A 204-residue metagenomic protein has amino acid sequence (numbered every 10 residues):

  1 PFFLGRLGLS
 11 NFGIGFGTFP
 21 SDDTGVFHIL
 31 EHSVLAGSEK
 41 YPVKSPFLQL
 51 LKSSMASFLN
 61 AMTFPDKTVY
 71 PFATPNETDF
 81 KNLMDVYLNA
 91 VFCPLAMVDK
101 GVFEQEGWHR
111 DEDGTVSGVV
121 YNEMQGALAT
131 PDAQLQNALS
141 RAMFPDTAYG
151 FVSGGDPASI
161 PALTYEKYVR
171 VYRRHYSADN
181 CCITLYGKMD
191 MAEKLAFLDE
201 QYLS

Functional and structural regions predicted by a protein language model:
P1-L48, P71, P75-T78, D85-V86 (+3 more regions): His/Glu-rich zincin catalytic helix
G37-E39, P46-V171, A192: Acidic/histidine-enriched segments that form metal/cofactor-coordinating and catalytic pocket/exosite environments
